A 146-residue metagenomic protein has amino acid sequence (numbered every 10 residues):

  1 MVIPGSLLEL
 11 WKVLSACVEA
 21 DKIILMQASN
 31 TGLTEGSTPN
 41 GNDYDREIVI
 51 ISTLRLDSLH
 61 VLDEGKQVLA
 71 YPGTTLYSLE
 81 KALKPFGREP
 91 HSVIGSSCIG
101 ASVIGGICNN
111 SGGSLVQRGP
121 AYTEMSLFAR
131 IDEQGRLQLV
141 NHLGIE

Functional and structural regions predicted by a protein language model:
M1, K66-Q67, S97: Conserved short loop/turn motifs at secondary-structure junctions
M1-L56, P90: Glycine-rich N-terminal segment of FAD-binding domains in flavoprotein oxidoreductases, spanning the beta-loop-helix
V2, Y71-P72: Small/polar loops that bind or transfer phosphate-bearing groups
E19, D43-R46, S52, D63 (+2 more regions): A generic structural signal for short, non-catalytic loop/turn and secondary-structure boundary residues
L25-Q27, A70, S102: Short conserved micro-motifs on helix faces and helix-strand junctions that flank and scaffold key functional residues
L33-E35, N42, V49-I50, H60-E64 (+3 more regions): Well-ordered mid-protein domain cores that form the structural environment of catalytic cofactors
S58-L62, P72, L76-Y77, K81-E146: FAD-binding subdomain of flavoenzyme oxidoreductases
